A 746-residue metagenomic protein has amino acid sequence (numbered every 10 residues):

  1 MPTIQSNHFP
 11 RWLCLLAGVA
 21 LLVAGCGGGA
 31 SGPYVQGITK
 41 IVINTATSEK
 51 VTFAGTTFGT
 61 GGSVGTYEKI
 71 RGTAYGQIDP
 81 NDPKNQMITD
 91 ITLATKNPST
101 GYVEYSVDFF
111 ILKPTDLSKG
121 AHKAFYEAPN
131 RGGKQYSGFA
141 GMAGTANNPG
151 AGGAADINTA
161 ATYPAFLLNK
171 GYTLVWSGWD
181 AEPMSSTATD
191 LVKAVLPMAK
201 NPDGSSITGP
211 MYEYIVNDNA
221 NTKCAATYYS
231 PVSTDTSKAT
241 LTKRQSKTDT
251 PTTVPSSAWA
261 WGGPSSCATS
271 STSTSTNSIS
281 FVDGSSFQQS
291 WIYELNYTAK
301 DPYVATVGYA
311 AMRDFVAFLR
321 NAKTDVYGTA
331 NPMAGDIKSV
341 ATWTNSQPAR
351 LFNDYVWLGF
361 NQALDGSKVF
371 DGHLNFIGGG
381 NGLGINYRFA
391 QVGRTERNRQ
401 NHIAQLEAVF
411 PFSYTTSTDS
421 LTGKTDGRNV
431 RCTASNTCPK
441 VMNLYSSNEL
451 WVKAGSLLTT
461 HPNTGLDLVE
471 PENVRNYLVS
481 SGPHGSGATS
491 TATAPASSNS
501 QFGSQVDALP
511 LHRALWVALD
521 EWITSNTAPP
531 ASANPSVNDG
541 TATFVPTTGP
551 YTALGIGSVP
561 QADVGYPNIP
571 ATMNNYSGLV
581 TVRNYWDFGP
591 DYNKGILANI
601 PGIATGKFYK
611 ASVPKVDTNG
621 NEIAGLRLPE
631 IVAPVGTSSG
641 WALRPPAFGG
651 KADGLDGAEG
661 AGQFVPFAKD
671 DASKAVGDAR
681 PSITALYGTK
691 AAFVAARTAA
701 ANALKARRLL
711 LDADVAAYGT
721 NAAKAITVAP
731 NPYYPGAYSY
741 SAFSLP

Functional and structural regions predicted by a protein language model:
P2-L15: Bacterial N-terminal signal peptides that target proteins for export
C14-L22: Hydrophobic helical h-region of N-terminal Sec-dependent signal peptides in bacterial secretory/periplasmic proteins
L21-G37: Bacterial Sec-dependent N-terminal signal peptides
P33-P746: C-terminal His-loop and adjacent cap/lid subdomain of alpha/beta-hydrolase
